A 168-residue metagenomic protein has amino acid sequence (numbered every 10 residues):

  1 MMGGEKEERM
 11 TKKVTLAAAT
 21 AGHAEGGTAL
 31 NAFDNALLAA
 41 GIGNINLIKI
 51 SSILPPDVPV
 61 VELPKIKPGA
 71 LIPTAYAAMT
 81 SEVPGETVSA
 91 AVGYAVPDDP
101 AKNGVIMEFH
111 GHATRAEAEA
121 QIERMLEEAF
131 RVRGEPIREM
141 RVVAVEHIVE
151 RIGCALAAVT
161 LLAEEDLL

Functional and structural regions predicted by a protein language model:
M2-L168: Helix-coil modules at protein/domain termini and other flexible surface or pore-lining loops, especially C-terminal
